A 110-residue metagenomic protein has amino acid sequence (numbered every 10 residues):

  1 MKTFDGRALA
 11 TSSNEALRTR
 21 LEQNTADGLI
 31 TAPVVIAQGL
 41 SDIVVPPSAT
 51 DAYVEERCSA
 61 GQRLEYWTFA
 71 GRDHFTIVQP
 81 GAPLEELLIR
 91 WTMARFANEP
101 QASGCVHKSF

Functional and structural regions predicted by a protein language model:
M1-D27: Accessory cap/linker subdomain of secreted extracellular hydrolases
A10-N14, D27, I43, P47 (+1 more regions): Solvent-exposed, acidic/flexible segments
R18-T19, D51-F110: C-terminal catalytic histidine-bearing segment of alpha/beta-hydrolase fold enzymes
T25, V34, Q79: Solvent-exposed, flexible loop/coil residues
D27-I30, S59-G61: A structural signal for short secondary-structure junctions
I30, V35-D42: Short beta-strand/loop motif that positions the catalytic acidic residue of the alpha/beta-hydrolase fold
A32-V34, P46-E56: Short alpha-helix in the alpha/beta-hydrolase fold that links the catalytic acid
L40-V45, F75: Acidic catalytic loop of the alpha/beta-hydrolase fold
